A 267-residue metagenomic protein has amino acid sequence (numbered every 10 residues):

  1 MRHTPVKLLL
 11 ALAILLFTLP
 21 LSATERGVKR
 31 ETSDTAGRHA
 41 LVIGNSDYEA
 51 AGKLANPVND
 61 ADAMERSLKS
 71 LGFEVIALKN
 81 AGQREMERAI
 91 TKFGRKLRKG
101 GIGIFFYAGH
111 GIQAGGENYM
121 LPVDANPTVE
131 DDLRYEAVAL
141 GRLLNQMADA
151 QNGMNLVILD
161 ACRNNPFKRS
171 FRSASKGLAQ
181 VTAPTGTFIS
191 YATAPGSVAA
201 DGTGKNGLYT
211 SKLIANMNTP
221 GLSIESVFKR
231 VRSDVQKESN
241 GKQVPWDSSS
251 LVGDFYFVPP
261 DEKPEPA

Functional and structural regions predicted by a protein language model:
R2-A267: Cysteine endopeptidase catalytic domains of the caspase/legumain-like
